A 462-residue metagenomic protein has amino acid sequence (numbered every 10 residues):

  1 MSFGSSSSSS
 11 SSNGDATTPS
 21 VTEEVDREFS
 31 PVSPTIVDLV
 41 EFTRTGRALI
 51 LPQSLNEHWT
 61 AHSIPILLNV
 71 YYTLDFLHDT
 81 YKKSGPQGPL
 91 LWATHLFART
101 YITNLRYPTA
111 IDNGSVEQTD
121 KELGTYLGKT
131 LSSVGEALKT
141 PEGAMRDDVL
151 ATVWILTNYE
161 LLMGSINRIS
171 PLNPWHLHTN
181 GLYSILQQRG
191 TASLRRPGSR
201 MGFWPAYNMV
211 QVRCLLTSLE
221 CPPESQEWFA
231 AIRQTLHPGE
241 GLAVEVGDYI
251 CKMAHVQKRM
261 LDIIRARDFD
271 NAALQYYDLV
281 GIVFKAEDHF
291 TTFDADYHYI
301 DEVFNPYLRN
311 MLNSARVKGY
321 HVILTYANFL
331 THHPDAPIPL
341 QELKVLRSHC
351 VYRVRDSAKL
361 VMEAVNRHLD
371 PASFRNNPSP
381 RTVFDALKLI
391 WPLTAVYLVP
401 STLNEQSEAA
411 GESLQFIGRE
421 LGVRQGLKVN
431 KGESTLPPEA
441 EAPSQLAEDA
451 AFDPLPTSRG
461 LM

Functional and structural regions predicted by a protein language model:
S2-S6, S10-G114, L138: Acidic, Ser/Thr/Pro-rich intrinsically disordered transcriptional activation regions
A48-Y72, D120, G124, I166-H332 (+1 more regions): Central/C-terminal regulatory/activation regions of fungal transcription factors
T73-T80, G135-A137, D449, D453-G460: Short alpha-helical segments and helix-capping/turn motifs at coil-helix boundaries
K83, L90, T119, M145-V149 (+5 more regions): Hydrophobic alpha-helical segments of membrane proteins, primarily the transmembrane helices and their short helical
T94-V116, T125-P171, N180-L186, W204-L216 (+3 more regions): Hydrophobic/aromatic-rich effector regions of fungal transcription factors
T109-V116, I263-I264, T331-Q341: Short helix-coil transition/hinge motifs at the ends and kinks of transmembrane helices, capturing the brief
P171, F269-M462: C-terminal effector modules of eukaryotic transcription factors
